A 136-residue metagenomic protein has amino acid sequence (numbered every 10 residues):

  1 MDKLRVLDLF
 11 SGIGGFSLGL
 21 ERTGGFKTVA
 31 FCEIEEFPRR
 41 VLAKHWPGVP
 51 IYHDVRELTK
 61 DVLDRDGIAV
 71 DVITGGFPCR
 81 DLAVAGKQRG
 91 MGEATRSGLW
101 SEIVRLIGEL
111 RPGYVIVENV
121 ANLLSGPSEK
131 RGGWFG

Functional and structural regions predicted by a protein language model:
M1-G136: Conserved active-site and SAM-binding loop architecture of S-adenosyl-L-methionine-dependent nucleic-acid
